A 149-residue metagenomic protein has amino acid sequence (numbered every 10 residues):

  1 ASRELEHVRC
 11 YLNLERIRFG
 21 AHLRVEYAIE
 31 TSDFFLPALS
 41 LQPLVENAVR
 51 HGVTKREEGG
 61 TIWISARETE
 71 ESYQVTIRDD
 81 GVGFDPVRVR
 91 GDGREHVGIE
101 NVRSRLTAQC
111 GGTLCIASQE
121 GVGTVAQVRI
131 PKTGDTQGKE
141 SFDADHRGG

Functional and structural regions predicted by a protein language model:
A1-A117, V125-Q127: Two-component histidine phosphotransfer core
Q119-G149: C-terminal end segment of the histidine kinase catalytic
